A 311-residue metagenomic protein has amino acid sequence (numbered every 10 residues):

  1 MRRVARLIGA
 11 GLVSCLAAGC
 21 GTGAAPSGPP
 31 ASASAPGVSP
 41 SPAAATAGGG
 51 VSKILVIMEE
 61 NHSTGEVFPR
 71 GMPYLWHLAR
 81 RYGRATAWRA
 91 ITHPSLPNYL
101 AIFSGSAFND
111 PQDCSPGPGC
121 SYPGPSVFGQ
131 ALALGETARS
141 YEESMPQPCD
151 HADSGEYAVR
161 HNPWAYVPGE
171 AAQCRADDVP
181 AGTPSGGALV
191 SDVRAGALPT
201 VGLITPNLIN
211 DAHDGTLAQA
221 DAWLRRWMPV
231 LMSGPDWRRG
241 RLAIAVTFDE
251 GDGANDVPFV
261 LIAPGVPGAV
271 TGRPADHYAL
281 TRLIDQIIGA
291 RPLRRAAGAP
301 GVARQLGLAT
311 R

Functional and structural regions predicted by a protein language model:
M1-G9: Bacterial N-terminal signal peptides that target proteins for export
I8-G19: Bacterial N-terminal signal peptides
A17-P42: C-terminal region of N-terminal signal peptides and the immediate post-cleavage residues of exported proteins
V38-R311: Flexible, surface-exposed loop/gating regions in the mature catalytic domains of secreted/periplasmic hydrolases
